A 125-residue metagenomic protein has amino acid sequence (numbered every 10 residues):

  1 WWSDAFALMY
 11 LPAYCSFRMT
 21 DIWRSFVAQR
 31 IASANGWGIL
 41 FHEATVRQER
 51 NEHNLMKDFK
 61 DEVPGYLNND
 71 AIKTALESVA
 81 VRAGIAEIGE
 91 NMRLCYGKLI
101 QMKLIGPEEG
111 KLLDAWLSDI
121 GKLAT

Functional and structural regions predicted by a protein language model:
W1-W2, M19: A conserved catalytic-core signature of glycosyltransferases
W2-Y14, R30-T125: Terminal low-complexity segments of carbohydrate-biosynthetic enzymes
C15-F26: Acidic donor-binding loop at a coil-to-helix junction in glycosyltransferase catalytic cores that engages
